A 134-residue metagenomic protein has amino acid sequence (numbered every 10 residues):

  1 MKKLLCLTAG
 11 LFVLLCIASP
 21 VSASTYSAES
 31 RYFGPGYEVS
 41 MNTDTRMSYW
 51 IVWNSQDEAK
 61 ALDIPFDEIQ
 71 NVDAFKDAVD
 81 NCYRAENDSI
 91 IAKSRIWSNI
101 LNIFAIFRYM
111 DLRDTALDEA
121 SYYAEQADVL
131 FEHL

Functional and structural regions predicted by a protein language model:
M1-L4: Positively charged n-region of N-terminal signal peptides that target proteins for export
L7-T8, I91: Composition-driven detection of intrinsically disordered, low-complexity segments
G10-L11, V21: Cleavable N-terminal signal peptides
I17-T25: Sec-dependent signal peptide cleavage junction
S24-D73: Domain-level detector for secreted/extracellular nuclease and nuclease-toxin modules, and for the ENPP-like C-terminal
I64, E68-L134: Extended amphipathic alpha-helical heptad-repeat regions
